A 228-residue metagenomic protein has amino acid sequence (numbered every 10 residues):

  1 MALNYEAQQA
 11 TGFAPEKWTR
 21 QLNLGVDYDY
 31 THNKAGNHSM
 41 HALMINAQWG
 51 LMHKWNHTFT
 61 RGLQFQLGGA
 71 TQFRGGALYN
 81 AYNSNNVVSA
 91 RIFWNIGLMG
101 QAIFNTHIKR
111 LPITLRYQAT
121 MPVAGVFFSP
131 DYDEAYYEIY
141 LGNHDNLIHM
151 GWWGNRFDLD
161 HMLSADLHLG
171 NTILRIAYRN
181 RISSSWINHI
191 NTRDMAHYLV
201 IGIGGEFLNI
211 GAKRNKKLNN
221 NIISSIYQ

Functional and structural regions predicted by a protein language model:
M1-H38: Start-of-domain marker
M1-L3, W18, S39-A47, L63 (+4 more regions): Residues that define the transmembrane beta-barrel architecture of outer-membrane proteins
L3-F13, V26, A47-W55, G69 (+4 more regions): Residues on the lipid-exposed face of transmembrane beta-strands in outer-membrane beta-barrel proteins
A10-Q21, W55-F65, H107-L115, G170-N171 (+1 more regions): Short loop/turn motifs that connect adjacent beta-strands in outer-membrane beta-barrel proteins
L22-Y30, L67-A77, A102, Y117-V123 (+2 more regions): Transmembrane beta-barrel strands of outer-membrane/channel proteins
Y30-M40, N83-S89, L147-G151, M162 (+1 more regions): Extracellular loop and loop/strand-boundary signature of outer-membrane beta-barrel proteins
N85-N171, I182: Outer-membrane beta-barrel transmembrane domain signature
Q118-T120, F128-P130, H149-W152, R156-Q228: Predominantly the C-terminal beta-signal and adjacent terminal strand-loop region of outer-membrane beta-barrel
